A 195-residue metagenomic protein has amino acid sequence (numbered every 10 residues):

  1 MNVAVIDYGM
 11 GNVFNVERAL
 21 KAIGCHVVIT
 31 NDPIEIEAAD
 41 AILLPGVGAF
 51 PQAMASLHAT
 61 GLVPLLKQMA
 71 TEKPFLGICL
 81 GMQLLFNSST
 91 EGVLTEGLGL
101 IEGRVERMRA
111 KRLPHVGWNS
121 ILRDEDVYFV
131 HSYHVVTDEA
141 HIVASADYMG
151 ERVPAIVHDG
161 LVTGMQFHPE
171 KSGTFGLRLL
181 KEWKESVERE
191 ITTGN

Functional and structural regions predicted by a protein language model:
M1-K73, L80, E106, F175 (+1 more regions): N-terminal beta1-alpha1 cap of cysteine-dependent amidohydrolase-like domains
D7, V127-Y128, T163-F167: Active-site-proximal beta-strand elements of phosphoester/diester hydrolases
M10, M82, H134, K171: Short, glycine/acidic-enriched loop or turn micro-motifs at the edges of active sites
A49-M54, Q83-V93, F167-P169: A short secondary-structure junction motif
P74-L76, L161: Proline-centered loop/turn at the N-terminus of a beta-strand
L76, F86-E151: Pocket-forming structural segment of enzyme catalytic cores
C79, H131, H168: Histidine-centered divalent metal-coordination motifs
V135-N195: C-terminal and late-domain segments of enzyme folds
